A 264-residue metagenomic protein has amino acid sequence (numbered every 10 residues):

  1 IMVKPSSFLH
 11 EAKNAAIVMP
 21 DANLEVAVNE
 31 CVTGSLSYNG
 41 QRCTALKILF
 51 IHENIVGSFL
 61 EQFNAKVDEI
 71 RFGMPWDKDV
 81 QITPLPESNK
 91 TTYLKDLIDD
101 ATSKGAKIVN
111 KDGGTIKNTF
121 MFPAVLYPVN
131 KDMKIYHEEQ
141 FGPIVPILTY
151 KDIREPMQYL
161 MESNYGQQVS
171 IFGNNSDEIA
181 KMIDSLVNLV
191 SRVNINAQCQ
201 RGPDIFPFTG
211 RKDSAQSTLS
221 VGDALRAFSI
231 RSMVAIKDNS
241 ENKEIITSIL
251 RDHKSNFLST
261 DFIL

Functional and structural regions predicted by a protein language model:
I1-N130, I153-R154, Q158-Y159, I195 (+2 more regions): ALDH superfamily catalytic-core signature
I17, R71, F120-L264: Conserved C-terminal structural/oligomerization subdomain of aldehyde/semialdehyde dehydrogenase
